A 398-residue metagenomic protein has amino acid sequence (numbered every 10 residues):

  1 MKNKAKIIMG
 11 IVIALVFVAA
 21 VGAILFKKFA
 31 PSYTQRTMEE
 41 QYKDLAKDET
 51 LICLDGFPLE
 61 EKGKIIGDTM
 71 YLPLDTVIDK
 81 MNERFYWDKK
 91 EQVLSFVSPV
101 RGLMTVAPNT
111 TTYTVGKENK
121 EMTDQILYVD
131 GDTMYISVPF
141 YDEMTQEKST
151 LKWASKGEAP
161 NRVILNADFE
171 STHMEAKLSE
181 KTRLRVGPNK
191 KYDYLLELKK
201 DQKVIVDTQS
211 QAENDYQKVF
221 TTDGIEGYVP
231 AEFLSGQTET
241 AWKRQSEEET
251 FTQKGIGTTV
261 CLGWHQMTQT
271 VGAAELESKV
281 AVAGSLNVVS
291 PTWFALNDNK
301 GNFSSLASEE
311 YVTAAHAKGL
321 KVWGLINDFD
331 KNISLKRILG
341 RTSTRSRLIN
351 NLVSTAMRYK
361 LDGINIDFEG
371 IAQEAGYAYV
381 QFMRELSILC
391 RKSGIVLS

Functional and structural regions predicted by a protein language model:
K2-S210, K243-F251, G255-I256: Primary recognition of N-terminal secretory signal peptides and signal-anchoring hydrophobic helices
F96, D201, D215-T222, V229: SH3/SH3-like beta-barrel fold
K181, I225, P230-E277: Boundary/entry segment of secreted carbohydrate-active catalytic domains
R185-G187, Q269-E275, N297-K300: Short, solvent-exposed loop/turn elements at domain surfaces
G257-Q266, A283, A295-S398: Chitinase-like catalytic core of GlcNAc-active glycosidases
V271-K279, K336, Y379: Distinct, well-ordered alpha-helical segments
K279-L286: A short, Lys/Arg-enriched amphipathic alpha-helix followed by its capping loop at the start of a domain
